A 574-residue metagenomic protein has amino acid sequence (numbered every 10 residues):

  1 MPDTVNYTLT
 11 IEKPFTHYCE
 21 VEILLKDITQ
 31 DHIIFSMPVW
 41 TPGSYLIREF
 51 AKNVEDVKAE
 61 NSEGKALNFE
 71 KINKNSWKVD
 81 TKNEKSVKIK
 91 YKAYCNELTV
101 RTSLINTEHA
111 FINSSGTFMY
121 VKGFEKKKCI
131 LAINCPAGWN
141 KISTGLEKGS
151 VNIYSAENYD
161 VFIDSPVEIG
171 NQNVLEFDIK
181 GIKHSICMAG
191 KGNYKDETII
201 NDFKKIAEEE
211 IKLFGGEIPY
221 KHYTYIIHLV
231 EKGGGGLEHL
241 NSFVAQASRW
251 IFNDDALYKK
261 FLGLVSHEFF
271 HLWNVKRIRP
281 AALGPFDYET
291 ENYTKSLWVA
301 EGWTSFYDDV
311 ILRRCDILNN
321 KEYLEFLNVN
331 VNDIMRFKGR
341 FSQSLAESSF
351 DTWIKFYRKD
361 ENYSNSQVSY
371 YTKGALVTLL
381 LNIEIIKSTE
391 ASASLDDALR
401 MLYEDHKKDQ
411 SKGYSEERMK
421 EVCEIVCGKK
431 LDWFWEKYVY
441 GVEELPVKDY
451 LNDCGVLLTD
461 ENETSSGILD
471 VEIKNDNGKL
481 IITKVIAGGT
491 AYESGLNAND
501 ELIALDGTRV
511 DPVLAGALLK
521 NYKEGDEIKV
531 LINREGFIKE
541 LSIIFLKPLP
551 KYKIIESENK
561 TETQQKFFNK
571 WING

Functional and structural regions predicted by a protein language model:
M1-W40: Early extracytoplasmic/domain-onset interaction patches
V5-Y7, C19-I23, V87-I89, C129-L131 (+3 more regions): Hydrophobic residues positioned within well-ordered beta-strands of beta-sheet architectures
I47-D56, E60-Y220, K232-G233: Non-catalytic architectural context of zinc metalloproteases
E125, N193-K205, D255-A256, K260 (+10 more regions): Soluble non-cytosolic domains of exported or imported proteins
K141-S143, I218-K221, A281-A282, R313-E325 (+2 more regions): Acidic/polar loop patches that form or flank catalytic/metal-binding clefts of enzymes that bind anionic ligands
L175-L297, W303, Y307: Juxtacatalytic substrate-recognition/specificity segment
F243-F252, R277-I278, E289-R340, L531 (+1 more regions): Post-HExxH zinc-binding segment in Zn-dependent metallohydrolases
D308, L318-G574: C-terminal recognition in membrane/secretory proteostasis and scaffolding
